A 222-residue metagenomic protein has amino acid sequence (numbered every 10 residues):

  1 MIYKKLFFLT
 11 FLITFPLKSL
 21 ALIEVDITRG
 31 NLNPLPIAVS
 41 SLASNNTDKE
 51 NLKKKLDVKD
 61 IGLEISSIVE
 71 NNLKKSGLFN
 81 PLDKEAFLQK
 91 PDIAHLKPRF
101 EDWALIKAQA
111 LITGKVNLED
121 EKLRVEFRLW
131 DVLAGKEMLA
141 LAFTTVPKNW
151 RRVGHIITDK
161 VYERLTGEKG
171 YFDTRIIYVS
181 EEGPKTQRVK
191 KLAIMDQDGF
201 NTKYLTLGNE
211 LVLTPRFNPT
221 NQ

Functional and structural regions predicted by a protein language model:
T14-K18: N-terminal signal peptide c-region/cleavage motif recognized by signal peptidases
I23-E24, A94-K160: Amphipathic beta-strand/beta-sheet edge segments enriched in Tyr/Trp
D26-R99, I112-L118: Short beta-strand->alpha-helix linker/helix-N-cap micro-motif that forms a surface specificity/interaction loop
T113, I176-S180, Q222: Residue position within the beta-strands of beta-propeller blades
E121-R124, K185-A193: Structural motif
L133, D196-F200: Short loop/turn segments that connect beta-strands within beta-propeller blades
N201-T206: A short beta-strand motif characteristic of beta-propeller blades
N209-Q222: Conserved beta-propeller blade repeats
